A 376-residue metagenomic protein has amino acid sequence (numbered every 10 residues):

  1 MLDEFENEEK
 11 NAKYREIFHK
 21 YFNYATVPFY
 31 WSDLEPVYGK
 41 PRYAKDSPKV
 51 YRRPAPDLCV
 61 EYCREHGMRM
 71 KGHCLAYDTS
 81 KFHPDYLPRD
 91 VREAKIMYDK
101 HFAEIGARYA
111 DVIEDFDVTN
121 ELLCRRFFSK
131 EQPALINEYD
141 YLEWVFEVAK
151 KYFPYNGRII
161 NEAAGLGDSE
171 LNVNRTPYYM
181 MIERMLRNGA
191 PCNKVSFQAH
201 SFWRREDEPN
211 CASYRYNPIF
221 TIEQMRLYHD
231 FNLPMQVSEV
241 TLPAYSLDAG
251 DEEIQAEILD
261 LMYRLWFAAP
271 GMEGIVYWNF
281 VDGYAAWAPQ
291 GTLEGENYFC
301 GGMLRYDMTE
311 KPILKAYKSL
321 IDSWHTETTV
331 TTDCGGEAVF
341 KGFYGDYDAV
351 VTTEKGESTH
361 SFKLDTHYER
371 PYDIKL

Functional and structural regions predicted by a protein language model:
M1, F22-V27, M68-C74, E114-V118 (+4 more regions): Hydrophobic faces of well-ordered beta-strands that scaffold small-molecule active sites in alpha/beta enzyme cores
M1-D33, R42: An acidic-aromatic substrate-binding cleft motif
L2-E4, S32, A76-D78, L123 (+4 more regions): Short, solvent-exposed loop/turn segments at secondary-structure junctions
F5-Y14, S129-L247: Noncatalytic carbohydrate-binding groove/subsite architecture in carbohydrate-active enzymes
F18-F22, A94, K100, E104-E114 (+3 more regions): Structural recognition of alpha->loop->beta junctions
T26-Y38, P54-L166: Substrate-binding cleft and catalytic face of glycoside hydrolase catalytic domains, especially the flexible beta-alpha
S47-K49: Surface-exposed intrinsically disordered loops and tails
A94, R108, D117-F127, E131-I136 (+3 more regions): Aromatic-rich peripheral "rim/lid" segments of glycoside hydrolase catalytic domains that contact and position glycan
